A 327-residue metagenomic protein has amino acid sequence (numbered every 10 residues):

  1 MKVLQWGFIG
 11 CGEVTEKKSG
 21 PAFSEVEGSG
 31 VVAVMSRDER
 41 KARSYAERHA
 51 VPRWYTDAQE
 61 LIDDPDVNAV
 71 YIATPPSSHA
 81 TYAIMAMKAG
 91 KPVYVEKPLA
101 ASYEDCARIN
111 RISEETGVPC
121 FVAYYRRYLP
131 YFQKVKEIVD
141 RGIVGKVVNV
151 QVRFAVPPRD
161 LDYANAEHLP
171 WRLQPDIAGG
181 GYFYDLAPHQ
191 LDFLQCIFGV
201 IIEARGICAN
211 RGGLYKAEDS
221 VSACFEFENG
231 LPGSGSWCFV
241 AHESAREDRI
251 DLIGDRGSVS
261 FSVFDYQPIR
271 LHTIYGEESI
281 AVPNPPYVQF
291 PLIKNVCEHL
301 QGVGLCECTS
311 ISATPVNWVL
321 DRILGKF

Functional and structural regions predicted by a protein language model:
M1-H49: N-terminal Rossmann-like dinucleotide-binding module
K2-V3, A69-I72, E115, E228 (+1 more regions): C-terminal helix-rich "cap/oligomerization" subdomain common to oxidoreductases
T15, Y55, V95, C120-V122 (+2 more regions): Hydrophobic residues in well-ordered beta-strands that form the structural core
R37, A281-K294: Active-site loop of classical SDR/Rossmann-like NAD(P)-dependent oxidoreductases, centered on the catalytic Tyr-X3-Lys
H49-I112: Beta-loop-alpha module in the N-terminal Rossmann-like domain of NAD(P)-dependent dehydrogenases, especially those
R108-R126, K146-V148: Rossmann-fold dehydrogenase core element
R126-I207, R211-L214: Predominantly a Rossmann-like dinucleotide-binding segment in NAD(P)-dependent oxidoreductases
D185, L191-Y266, I293-V303: Contiguous beta-strand/loop segments that form the cofactor/metal-binding neighborhood of enzyme cores
